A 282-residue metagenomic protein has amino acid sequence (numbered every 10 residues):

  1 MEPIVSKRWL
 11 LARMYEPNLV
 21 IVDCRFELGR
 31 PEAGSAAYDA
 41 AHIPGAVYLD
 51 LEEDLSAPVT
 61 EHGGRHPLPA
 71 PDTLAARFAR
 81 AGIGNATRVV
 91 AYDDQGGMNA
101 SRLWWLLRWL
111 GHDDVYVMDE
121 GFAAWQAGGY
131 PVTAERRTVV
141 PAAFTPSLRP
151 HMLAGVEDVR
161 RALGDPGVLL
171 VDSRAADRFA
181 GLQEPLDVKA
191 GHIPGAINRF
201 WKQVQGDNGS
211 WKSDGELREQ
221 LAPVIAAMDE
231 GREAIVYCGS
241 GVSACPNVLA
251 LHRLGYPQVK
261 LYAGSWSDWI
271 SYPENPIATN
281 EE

Functional and structural regions predicted by a protein language model:
M1-E282: Cytosolic catalytic domains that perform sulfur/thiol-centered chemistry
